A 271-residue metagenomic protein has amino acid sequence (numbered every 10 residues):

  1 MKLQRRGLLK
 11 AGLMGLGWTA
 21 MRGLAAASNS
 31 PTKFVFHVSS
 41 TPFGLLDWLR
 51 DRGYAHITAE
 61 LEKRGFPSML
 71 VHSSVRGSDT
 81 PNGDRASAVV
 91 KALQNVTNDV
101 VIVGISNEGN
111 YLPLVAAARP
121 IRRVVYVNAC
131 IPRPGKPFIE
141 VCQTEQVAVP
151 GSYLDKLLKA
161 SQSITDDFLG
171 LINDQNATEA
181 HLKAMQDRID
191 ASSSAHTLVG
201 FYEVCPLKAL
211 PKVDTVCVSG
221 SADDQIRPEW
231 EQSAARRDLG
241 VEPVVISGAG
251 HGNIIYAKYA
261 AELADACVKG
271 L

Functional and structural regions predicted by a protein language model:
G7-A27: N-terminal export signals
K33-L61: Short, surface-exposed "cap/lid" segments of acyl-processing enzymes
H56-S78: Conserved alpha/beta-hydrolase
L70-V101, V141: Active-site loop/oxyanion-hole signature of alpha/beta-hydrolase fold enzymes
Y126-K156: Flexible "cap/lid" loop of the alpha/beta hydrolase fold
C217-S219: Short beta-strand/loop motif that positions the catalytic acidic residue of the alpha/beta-hydrolase fold
A222-I246: Conserved loop-alpha-helix segment in the C-terminal half of the alpha/beta-hydrolase fold that carries the catalytic
A249-K258: Catalytic histidine-centered segment of alpha/beta-hydrolase-like enzymes
